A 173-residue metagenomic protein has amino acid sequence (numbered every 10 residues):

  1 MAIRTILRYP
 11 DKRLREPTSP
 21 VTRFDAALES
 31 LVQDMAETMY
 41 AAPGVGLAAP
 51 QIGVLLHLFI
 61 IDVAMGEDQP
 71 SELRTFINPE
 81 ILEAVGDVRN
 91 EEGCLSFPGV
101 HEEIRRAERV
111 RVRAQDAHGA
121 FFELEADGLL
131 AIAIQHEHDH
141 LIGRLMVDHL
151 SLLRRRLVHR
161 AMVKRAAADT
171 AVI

Functional and structural regions predicted by a protein language model:
M1-I173: Positively charged
